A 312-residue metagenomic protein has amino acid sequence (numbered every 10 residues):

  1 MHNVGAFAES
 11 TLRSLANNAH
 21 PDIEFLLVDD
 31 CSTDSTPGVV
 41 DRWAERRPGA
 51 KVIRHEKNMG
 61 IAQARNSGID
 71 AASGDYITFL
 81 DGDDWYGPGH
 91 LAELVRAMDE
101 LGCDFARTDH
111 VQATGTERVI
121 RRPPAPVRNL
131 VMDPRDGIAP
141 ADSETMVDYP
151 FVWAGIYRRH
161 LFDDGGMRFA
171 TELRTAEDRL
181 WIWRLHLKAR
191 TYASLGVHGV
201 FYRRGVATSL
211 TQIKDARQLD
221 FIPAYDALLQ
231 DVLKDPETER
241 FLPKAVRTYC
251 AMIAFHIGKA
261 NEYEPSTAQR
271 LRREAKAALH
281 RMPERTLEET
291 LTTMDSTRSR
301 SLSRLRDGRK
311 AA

Functional and structural regions predicted by a protein language model:
M1-I222, D226: Nucleotide-sugar donor-binding/catalytic module of glycosyltransferases that assemble extracellular/cell-envelope
D22, S32, K259-A312: Membrane-interface aromatic/basic loop that binds lipid-linked glycans or pyrophosphate carriers, typified by
R121-R122, F241, E288: Short, hydrophobic secondary-structure boundary micro-motifs
I156-Y157, Y249-C250, A254: Solvent-exposed aromatic/hydrophobic patches embedded in short alpha-helical segments
F169-T171, D235-E239: Inter-helical turn/loop segments and adjacent helix faces that build the functional surface of alpha-helical bundle
E177-D178, A245-Y249: Short, conserved alpha-helical segments within structured domains
R190, V197-V206, T211-E237, M252 (+2 more regions): Catalytic core of nucleotide-sugar-dependent glycosyltransferases
E239-R247, Q269: Short, charged, amphipathic alpha-helical segments
